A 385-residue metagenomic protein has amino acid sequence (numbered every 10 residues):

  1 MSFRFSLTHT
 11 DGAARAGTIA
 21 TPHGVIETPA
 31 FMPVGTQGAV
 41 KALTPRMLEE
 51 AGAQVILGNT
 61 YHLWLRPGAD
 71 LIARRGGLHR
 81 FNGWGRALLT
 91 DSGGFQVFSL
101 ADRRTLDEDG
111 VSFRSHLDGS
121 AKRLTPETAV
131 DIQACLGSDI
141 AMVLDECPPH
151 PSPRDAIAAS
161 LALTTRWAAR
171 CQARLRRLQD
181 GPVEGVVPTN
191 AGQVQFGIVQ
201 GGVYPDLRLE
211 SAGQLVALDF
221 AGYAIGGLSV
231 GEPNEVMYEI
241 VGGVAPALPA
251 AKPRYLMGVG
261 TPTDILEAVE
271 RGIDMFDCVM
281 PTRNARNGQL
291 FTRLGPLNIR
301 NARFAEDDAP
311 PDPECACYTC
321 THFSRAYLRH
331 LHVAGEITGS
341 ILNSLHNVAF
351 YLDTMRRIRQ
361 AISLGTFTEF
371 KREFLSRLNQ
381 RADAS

Functional and structural regions predicted by a protein language model:
M1-T18, I26-A30, A42, D145-P151 (+1 more regions): C-terminal extensions of enzymes
M1-T189, A302-A305: Non-catalytic, usually N-terminal nucleic-acid engagement modules in DNA/RNA processing proteins
G24, I56, D91, Q133 (+5 more regions): Conserved, mostly hydrophobic/aromatic
Q54, D139, A221, D274 (+1 more regions): Short acidic/polar active-site loop segments enriched in Thr and Asp
T128, I132, A159-R170, E210 (+3 more regions): A non-catalytic, amphipathic alpha-helix used as a structural packing/dimerization or gating element in enzyme scaffolds
H150-P153, A158, G222-L228, I337-S340: Glycine- and acidic
A162-T165, R174, L178-P182, N190-P311: Glycine-rich phosphate/ribose-binding loops and adjacent secondary-structure elements that form binding surfaces
R174-V186, K252, I358-F370: Surface-exposed helix-capping loop/turn segments at secondary-structure junctions
